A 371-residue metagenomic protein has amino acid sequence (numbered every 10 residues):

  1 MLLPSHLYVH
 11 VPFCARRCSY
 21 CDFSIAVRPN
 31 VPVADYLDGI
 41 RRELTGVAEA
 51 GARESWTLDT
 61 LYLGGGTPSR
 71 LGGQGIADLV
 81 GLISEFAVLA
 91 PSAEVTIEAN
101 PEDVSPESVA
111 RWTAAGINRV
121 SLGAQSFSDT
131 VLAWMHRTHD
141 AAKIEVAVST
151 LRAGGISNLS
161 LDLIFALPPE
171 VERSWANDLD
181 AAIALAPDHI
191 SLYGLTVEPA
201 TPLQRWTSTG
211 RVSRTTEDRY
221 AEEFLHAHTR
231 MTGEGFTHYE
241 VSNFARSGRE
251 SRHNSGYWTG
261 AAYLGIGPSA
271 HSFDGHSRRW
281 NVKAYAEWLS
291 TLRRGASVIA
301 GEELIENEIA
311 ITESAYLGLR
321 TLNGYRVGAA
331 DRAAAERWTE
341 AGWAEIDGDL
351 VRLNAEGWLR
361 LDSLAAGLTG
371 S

Functional and structural regions predicted by a protein language model:
L2-H6, I25-G328: C-terminal scaffold of the Radical SAM
V9: Conserved N-terminal Rossmann-fold NAD(P)-binding element of oxidoreductases
P12-I25: Local cysteine-cluster metal-coordination motifs and their immediate loop/turn environment, predominantly Fe-S cluster
G328-A341: Short amphipathic alpha-helical interaction segments
E340-D349: A short, conserved structural fragment
L350-N354: Minor-groove-contacting beta-hairpin "wing" of winged helix-turn-helix DNA-binding domains
E356-S371: Short, amphipathic alpha-helical interaction segments positioned at domain boundaries
